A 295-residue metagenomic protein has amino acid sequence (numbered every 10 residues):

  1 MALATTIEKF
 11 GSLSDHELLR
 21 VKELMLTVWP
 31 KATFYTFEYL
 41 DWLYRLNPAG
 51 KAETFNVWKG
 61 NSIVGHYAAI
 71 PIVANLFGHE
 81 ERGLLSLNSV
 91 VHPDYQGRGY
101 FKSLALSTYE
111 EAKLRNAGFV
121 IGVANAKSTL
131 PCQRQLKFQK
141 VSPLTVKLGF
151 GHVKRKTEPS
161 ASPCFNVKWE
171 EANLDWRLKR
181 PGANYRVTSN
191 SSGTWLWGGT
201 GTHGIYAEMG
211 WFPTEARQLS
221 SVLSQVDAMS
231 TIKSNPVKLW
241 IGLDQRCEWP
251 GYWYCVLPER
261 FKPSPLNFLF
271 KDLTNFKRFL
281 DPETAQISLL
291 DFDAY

Functional and structural regions predicted by a protein language model:
T6-V21: A short beta-loop-alpha structural element at the N-terminal edge of CoA-dependent acyl/N-acetyltransferase catalytic
V21, M25-L26, A32-P48, W58 (+3 more regions): Amide-forming acyltransferase catalytic core, primarily the GNAT-like/NAT-type and related acyltransferase folds
Y44-R45, P71-F77, Y109: Catalytic micro-motifs at enzyme active sites that drive phosphoryl/nucleotidyl and oxygen chemistry
A52, L114-A117, A183, T231-V237: Short, high-confidence coil segments that cap the C-terminus of an alpha-helix and link into the following beta-strand
T54-N56, S62-I72, L85, V90 (+1 more regions): Conserved beta-strand in the GNAT
I72-A74, D94, K127-T129: Short coil/turn motifs at secondary-structure junctions
V91, Q96-E110, A216-M229: Conserved acetyl-CoA-binding loop-helix of GNAT-fold acetyltransferases
F119-S162, G201-Y295: Active-site/acyl-donor-binding loops of N-acyltransferases
